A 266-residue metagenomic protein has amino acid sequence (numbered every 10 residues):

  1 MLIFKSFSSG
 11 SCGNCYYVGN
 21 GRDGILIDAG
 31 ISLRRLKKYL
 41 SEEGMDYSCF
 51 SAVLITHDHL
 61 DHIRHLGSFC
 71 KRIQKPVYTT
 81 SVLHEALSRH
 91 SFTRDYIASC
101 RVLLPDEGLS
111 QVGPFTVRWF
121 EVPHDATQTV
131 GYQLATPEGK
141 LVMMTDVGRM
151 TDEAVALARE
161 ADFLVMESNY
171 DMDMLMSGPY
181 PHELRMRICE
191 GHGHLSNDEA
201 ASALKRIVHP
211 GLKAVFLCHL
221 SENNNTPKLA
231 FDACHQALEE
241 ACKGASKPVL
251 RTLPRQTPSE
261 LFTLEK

Functional and structural regions predicted by a protein language model:
M1-E43, V130-D146, F163: Conserved beta-strand hairpin/beta-sheet module of binuclear metal-dependent hydrolase folds, prominently
C12, H59-I63, E85-A86, A126-T127 (+3 more regions): Active-site environment of divalent metal-dependent phosphoester hydrolases
I27-G30, F50-D58, Y78-S81, V142-T145 (+3 more regions): Active-site neighborhood of phospho(di)ester-bond hydrolases with catalytic His/Asp-centered motifs
R34-T79: Active-site metal-binding motif and surrounding structural segment of the metallo-beta-lactamase
R64-I73, S88-S91, N225-D232: Metal-dependent catalytic neighborhoods of phosphoester/phosphodiester hydrolases
S81-G131, A135-E138: Metallo-beta-lactamase
D152-T252: Cap/insert and terminal regions of metallo-dependent hydrolase folds
P248-K266: Short, basic/aromatic-enriched C-terminal tail that caps enzymatic domains
